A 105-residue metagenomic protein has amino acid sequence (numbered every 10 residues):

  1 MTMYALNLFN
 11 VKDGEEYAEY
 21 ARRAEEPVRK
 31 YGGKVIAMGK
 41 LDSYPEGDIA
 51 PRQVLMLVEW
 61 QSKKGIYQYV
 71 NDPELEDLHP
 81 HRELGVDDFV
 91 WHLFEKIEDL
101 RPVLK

Functional and structural regions predicted by a protein language model:
M1-P73, H92-K105: Short S/T/G/P-rich N-terminal loop/turn motif that feeds into the first structured element of a domain
Y4, L84-G85: Intrinsic disorder/low-complexity signature
R29-K30, E74-P80, V86: A common structural junction motif
D87-W91: A short, amphipathic edge element
